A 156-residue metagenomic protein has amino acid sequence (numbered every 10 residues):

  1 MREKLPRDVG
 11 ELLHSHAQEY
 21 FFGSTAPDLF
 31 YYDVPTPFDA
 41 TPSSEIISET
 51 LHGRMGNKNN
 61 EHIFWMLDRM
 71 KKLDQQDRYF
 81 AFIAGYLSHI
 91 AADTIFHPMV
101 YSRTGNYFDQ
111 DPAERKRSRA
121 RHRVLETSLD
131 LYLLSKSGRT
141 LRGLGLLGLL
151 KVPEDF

Functional and structural regions predicted by a protein language model:
M1-A81, T94, M99-G148: N-terminal, motif-rich segments that launch catalysis or mediate targeting to/interaction with membranes, typified by
E3, G85, V152-F156: Short, intrinsically disordered, charge-balanced linker/junction segments flanking boundaries in proteins
F80-S88: Short, glycine/charge-rich beta-strand/loop segments that flank catalytic centers and engage negatively charged groups
L87, A91-I95: Active-site His/Glu-centered metal-binding helix of metallohydrolases
